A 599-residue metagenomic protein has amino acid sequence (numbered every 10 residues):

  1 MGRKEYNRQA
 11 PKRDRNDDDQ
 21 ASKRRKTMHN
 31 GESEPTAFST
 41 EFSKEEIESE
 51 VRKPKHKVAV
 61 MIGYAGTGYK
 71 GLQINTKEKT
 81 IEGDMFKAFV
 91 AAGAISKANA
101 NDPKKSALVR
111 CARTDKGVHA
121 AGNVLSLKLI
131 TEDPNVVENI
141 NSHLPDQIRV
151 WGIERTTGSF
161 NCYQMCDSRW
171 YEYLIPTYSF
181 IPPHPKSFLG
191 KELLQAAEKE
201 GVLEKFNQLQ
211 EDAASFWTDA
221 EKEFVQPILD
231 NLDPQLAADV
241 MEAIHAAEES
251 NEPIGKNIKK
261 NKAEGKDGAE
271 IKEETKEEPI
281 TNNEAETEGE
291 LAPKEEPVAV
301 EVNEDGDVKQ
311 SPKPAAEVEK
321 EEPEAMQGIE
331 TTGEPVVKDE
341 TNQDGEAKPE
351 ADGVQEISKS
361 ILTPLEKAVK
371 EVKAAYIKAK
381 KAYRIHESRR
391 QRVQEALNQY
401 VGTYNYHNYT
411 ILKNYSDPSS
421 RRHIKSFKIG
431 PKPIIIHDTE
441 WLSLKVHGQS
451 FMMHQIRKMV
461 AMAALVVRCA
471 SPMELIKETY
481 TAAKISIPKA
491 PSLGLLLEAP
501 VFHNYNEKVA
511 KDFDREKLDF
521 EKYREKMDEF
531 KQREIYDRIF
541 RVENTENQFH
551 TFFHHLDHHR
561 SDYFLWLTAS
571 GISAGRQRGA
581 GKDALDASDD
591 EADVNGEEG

Functional and structural regions predicted by a protein language model:
G2-G599: Structured-RNA-binding interfaces characteristic of tRNA pseudouridine synthases
